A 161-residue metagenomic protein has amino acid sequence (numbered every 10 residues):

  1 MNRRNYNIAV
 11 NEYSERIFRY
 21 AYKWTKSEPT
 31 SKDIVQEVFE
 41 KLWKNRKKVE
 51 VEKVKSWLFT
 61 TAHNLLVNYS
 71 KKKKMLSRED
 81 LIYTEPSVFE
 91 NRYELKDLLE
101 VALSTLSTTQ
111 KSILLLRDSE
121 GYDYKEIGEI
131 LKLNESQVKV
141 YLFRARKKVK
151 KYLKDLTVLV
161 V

Functional and structural regions predicted by a protein language model:
M1-F18, K23, K32: A short, charge-rich alpha-helical start-of-domain segment used by transcription regulators
R4-Y6, S77-I82, E129-K132, K147-V161: C-terminal edge and immediately downstream basic/flexible tail or linker adjoining helix-turn-helix-like DNA-binding
Y13, Y141-R144: Residues within the DNA-recognition helix of helix-turn-helix
R19, D33-E40, K44, E52-N64: Structural recognition of an alpha-helix C-terminal capping motif at a helix-to-coil junction
T60-E79: Arg/Lys-rich amphipathic alpha helix in sigma70-family domain 2
K72, D80-S104, K125: Acidic, proline/glycine-rich intrinsically disordered inter-domain spacer in sigma factors
S104, T108, E120-Q137: Helix-turn-helix DNA-binding module
I113-R117: A short pre-motif secondary-structure segment
